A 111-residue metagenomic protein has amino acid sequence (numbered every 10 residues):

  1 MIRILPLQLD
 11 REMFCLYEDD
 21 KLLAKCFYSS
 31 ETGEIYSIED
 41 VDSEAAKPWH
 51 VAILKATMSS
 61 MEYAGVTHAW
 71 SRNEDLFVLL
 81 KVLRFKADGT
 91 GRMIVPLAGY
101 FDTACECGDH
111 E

Functional and structural regions predicted by a protein language model:
M1-M13: Active-site rim helix/loop that mediates acceptor-substrate recognition in acyltransferases
I2-R3, L22-L23, S60: GNAT-family acyltransferases
P6-L7, C26-S29, A69, F85: Short, exposed beta-strand/loop patches in secreted or surface proteins that constitute
E12, Y17-A52: Conserved donor-binding loop and adjoining core beta-sheet/short helix segment in diverse acyl/aminoacyl transferases
I53-E62: A conserved short alpha-helix in the GNAT/GCN5 acetyltransferase fold that borders and helps form the acetyl-CoA
M61-E74: Conserved GNAT acetyl-CoA-binding A-motif
E74-T90: Conserved active-site alpha-helix within GNAT-family acetyltransferase domains
G91-E111: C-terminal "cap" of GNAT-fold acetyltransferases
